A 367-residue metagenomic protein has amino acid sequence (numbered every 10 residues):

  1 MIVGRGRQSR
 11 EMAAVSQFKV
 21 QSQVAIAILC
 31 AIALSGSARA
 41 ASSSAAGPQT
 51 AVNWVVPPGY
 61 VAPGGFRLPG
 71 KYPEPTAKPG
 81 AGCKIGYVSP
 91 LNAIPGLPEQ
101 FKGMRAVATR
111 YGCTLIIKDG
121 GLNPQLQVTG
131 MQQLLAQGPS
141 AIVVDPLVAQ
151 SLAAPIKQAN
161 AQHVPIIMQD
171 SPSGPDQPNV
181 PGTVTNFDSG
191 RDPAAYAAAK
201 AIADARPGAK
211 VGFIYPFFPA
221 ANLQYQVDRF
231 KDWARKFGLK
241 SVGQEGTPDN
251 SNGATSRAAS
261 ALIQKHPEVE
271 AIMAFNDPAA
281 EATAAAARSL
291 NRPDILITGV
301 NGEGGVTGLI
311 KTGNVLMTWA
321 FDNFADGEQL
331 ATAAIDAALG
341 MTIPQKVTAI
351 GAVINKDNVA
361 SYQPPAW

Functional and structural regions predicted by a protein language model:
I2-G4, A13: Short, intrinsically disordered terminal tails adjacent to the first/last structured region
G4-G6, G36: Residue-identity detector for glycine
R10-A25: Bacterial N-terminal signal peptides that target proteins for export
K19, R39-W367: A residue-level marker of the well-folded mature domains of exported/periplasmic proteins
Q23-S35: Bacterial N-terminal signal peptides
